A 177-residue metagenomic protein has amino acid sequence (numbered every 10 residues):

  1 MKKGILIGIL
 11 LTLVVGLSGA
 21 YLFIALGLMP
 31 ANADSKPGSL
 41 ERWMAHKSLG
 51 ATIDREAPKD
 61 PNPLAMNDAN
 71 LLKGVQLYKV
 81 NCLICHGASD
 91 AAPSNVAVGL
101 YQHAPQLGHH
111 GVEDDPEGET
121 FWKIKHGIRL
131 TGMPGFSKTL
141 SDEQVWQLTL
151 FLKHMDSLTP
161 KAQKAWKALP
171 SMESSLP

Functional and structural regions predicted by a protein language model:
K2-L72, S137-F151, L169-P177: Periplasmic c-type cytochrome electron-transfer domains
D68-A91, T120-W122, H126, P177: Sequence/structural segment immediately N-terminal to covalent heme-attachment motifs in c-type and related
L83, R129, S157-L158: A generic secondary-structure boundary signal that marks alpha-helix termini
S94-G99, Q163: Short cysteine/histidine-rich zinc-coordinating motifs and their immediately flanking basic loops
G99-H154: Extracytoplasmic electron-transfer domains, predominantly the class I c-type cytochrome c fold
L150, L158-A162: C-terminal low-complexity, acidic/polar tails when present
K161-S171: Short, flexible loop/turn segments with low-complexity composition
